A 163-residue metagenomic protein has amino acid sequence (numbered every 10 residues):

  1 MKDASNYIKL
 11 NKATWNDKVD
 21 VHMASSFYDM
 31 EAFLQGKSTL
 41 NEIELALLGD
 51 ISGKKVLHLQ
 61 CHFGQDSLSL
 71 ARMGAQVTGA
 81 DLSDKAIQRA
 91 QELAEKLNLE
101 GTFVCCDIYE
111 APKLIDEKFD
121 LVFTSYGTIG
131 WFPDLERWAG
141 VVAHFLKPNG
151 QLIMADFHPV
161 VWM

Functional and structural regions predicted by a protein language model:
M1-S52, Q65: Conserved class I S-adenosyl-L-methionine
K55-A111: Class I SAM-dependent methyltransferase SAM/SAH-binding core
K113-V122: A short acidic, Gly/Pro-enriched loop at the edge of an enzyme's catalytic core that lines a small-molecule cofactor
T124-Y126, A155: Residues lining the SAM
G130-W131: A short His-aromatic
E136-Q151: A short glycine-rich, Lys/Arg-flanked "PGG" loop and its adjoining helix->strand segment in the class I
Q151-M163: Conserved class I S-adenosyl-L-methionine
